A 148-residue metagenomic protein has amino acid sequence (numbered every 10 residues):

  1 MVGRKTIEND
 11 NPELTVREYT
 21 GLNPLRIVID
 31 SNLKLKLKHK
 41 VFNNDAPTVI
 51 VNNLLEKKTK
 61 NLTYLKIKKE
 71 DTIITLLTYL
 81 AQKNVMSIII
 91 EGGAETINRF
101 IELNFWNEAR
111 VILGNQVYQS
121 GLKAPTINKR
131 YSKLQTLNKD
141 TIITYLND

Functional and structural regions predicted by a protein language model:
M1-D148: Enzymes that bind and transform nitrogen-containing heteroaromatic metabolites
